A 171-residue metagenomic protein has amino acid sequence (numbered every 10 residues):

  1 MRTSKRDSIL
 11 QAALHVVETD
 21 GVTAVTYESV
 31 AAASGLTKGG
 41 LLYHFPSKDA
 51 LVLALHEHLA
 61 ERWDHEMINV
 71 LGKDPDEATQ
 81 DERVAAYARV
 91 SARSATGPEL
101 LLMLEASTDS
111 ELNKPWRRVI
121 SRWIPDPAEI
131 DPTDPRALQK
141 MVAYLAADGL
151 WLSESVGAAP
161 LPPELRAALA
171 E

Functional and structural regions predicted by a protein language model:
S8, V16, V22-A50, A54: Helix-turn-helix
A12-V16, V90: Short amphipathic alpha-helical elements of helix-turn-helix/winged-helix folds
F45, R93, L104-S110, G149: Short helix-capping/turn signature of helix-turn-helix
V52-L59, E66: Alpha-helical DNA-contacting segments of helix-turn-helix folds
E61-L100: Hydrophobic alpha-helical connector segments
Y87-A88, L100-A106, A143-L150: Short alpha-helical scaffolding segments that buttress acidic/His motifs in well-ordered protein cores
S110-E171: Hydrophobic/aromatic-rich alpha-helical bundle segments in the mid-to-C-terminal region
